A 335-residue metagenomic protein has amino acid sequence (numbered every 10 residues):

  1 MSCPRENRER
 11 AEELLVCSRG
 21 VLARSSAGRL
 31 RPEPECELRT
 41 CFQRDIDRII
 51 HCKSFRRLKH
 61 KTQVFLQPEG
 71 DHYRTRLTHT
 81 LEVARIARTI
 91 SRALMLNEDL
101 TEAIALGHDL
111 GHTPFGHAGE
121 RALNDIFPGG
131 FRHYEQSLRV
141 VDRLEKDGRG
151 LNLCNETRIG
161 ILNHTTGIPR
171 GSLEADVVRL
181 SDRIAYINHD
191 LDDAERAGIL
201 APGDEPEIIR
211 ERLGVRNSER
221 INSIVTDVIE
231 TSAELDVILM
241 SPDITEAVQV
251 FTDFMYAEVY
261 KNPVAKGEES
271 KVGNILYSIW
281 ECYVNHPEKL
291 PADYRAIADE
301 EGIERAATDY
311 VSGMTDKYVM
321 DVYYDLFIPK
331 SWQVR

Functional and structural regions predicted by a protein language model:
M1-T80, A84-I90, N97-E98, G130-R335: Histidine-centered, transition-metal-coordinating active-site segments
D99-A103, P114-F131, R196-L200: Post-HEXXH active-site segment of zinc metalloproteases
E102-G107, L180-S181: Short alpha-helix carrying the canonical HExxH Zn2+-binding catalytic motif
L106, E120, L138: Alpha-helical ligand/cofactor-binding cores
L106-G107, N124-D125, A296: Conserved short loop/turn motifs at secondary-structure junctions
G111-F115, A185: Short active-site segment of divalent metal-dependent hydrolases/proteases that encodes the spacing between
